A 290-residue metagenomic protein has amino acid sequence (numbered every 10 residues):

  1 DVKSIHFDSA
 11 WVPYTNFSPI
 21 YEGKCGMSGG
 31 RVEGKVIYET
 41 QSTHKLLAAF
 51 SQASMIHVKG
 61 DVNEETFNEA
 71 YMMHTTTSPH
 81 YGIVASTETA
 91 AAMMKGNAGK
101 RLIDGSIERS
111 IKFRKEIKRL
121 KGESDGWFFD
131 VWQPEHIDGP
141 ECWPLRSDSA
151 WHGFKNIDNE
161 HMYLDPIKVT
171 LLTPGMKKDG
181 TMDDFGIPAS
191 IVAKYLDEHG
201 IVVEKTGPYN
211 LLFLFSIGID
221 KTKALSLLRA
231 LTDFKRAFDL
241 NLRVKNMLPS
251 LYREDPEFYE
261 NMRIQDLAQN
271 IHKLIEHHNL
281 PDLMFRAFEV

Functional and structural regions predicted by a protein language model:
D1-K121, H136-G139: Conserved PLP-enzyme active-site core in the AAT-like
N97-V290: Non-catalytic terminal extensions of PLP-dependent enzymes
